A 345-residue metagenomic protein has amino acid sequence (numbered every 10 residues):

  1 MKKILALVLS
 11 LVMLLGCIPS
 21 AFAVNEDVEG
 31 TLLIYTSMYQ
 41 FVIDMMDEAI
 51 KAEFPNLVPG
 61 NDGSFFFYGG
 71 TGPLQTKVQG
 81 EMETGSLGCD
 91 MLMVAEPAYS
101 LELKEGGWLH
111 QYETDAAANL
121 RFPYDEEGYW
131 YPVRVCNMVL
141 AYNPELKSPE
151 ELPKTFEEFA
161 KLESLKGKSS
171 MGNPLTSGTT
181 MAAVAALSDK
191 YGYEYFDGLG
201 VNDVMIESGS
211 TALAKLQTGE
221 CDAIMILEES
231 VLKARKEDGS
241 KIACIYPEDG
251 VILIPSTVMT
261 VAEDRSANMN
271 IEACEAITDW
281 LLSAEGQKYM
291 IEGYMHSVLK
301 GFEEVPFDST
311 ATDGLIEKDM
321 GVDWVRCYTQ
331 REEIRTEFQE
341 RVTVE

Functional and structural regions predicted by a protein language model:
V24-L101: Early extracytoplasmic/lumenal segment of secretory-pathway proteins
Y35-M38, E126-V133, Y142-E145, P149-E151 (+2 more regions): Short beta-strand->loop
E83, L87-L92, H110-A141, K168-M171: A structural signal for short loop-to-beta-strand junctions that line the ligand-binding cleft of periplasmic/secreted
L103-Q111, F122-G128, A234-Y246: Ligand-binding "clamshell"
N119-P123, C136, D197-L199, I206 (+1 more regions): Periplasmic-binding protein-like
V139-L146, A185, I254-N270, Y289-M290: A bilobed periplasmic-binding-protein/Venus flytrap-type ligand-binding module shared by bacterial periplasmic
V184-P247: Ligand-binding pocket segment of bilobal, Venus flytrap-like solute-binding proteins
V261-V322: Mature extracytoplasmic/periplasmic domains
